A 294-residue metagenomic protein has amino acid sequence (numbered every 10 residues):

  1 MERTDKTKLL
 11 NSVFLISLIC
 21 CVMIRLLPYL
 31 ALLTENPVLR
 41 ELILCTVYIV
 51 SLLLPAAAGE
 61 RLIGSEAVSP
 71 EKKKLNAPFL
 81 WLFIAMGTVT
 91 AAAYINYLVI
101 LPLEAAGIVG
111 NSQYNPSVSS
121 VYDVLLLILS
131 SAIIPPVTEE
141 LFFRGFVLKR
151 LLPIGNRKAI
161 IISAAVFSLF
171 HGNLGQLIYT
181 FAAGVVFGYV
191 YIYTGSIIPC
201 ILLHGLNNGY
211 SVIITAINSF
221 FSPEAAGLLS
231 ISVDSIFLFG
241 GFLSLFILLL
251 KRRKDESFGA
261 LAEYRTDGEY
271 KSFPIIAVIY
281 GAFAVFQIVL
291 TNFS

Functional and structural regions predicted by a protein language model:
E2-I19, T46, I63-I95, G259-A284: Interfacial transmembrane-helix boundary/kink motif in multi-pass membrane proteins
K6, N36-L39, Y122, A225-L229: Membrane-interfacial loop-to-transmembrane-helix junctions in polytopic alpha-helical membrane proteins
F14-R25, C45-L53, W81-Y94, I128 (+7 more regions): Alpha-helical transmembrane spans of integral membrane proteins, capturing the lipid-embedded, hydrophobic core of TM
C21-R61, L229-G240: Alpha-helical transmembrane segments in multi-pass membrane proteins
M23-A31, L54-G59, T88-V99, L103 (+4 more regions): Alpha-helical membrane-inserting segments
Y29, L33-N36, E60-V68, Y97 (+4 more regions): Transmembrane helix-loop junctions in multipass membrane proteins, especially transporters and channels
E35-R40, A67-T138, L152, V289-S294: Juxtamembrane helix-loop-helix connectors linking adjacent transmembrane helices in multi-pass membrane enzymes
V124-F293: Transmembrane helix-loop-helix hairpins at the membrane interface of multi-pass integral membrane proteins
